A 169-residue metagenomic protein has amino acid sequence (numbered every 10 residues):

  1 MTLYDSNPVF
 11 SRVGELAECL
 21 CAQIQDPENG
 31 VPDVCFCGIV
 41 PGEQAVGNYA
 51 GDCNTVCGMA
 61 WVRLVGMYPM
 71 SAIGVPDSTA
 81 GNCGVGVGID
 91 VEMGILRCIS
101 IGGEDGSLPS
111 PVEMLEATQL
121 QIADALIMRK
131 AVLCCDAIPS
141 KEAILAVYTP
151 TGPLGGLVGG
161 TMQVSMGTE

Functional and structural regions predicted by a protein language model:
M1-N82: Small/polar-rich, solvent-exposed N-terminal microdomains that initiate assembly or binding
L16-A17, V62, C98, I127-M128 (+1 more regions): Generic hydrophobic, helix-prone segments enriched in Leu/Val/Ile
I24-P41, M114-T168: Acidic-leaning, charged glycine-interspersed low-complexity segments
D77-V85, G152-G155: Short, solvent-exposed beta-strand/turn "edge" segments of beta-rich domains on protein surfaces
G81, S107-L108, I144: Mixed-charge, polar/low-complexity N-terminal
V85-S100, G156-E169: Oligomerization/assembly interface segments of phage tail-like spikes and tubes
G103-T118: A solvent-exposed, charged loop/short amphipathic helix patch at secondary-structure junctions
